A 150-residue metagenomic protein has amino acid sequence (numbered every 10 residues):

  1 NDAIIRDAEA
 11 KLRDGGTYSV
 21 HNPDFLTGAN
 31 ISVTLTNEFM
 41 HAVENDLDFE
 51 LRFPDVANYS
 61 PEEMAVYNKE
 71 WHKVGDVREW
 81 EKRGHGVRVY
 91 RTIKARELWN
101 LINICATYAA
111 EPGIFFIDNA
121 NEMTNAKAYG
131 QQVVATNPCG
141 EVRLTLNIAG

Functional and structural regions predicted by a protein language model:
N1-G150: Active-site cavity-forming subdomains of large catalytic enzyme subunits
